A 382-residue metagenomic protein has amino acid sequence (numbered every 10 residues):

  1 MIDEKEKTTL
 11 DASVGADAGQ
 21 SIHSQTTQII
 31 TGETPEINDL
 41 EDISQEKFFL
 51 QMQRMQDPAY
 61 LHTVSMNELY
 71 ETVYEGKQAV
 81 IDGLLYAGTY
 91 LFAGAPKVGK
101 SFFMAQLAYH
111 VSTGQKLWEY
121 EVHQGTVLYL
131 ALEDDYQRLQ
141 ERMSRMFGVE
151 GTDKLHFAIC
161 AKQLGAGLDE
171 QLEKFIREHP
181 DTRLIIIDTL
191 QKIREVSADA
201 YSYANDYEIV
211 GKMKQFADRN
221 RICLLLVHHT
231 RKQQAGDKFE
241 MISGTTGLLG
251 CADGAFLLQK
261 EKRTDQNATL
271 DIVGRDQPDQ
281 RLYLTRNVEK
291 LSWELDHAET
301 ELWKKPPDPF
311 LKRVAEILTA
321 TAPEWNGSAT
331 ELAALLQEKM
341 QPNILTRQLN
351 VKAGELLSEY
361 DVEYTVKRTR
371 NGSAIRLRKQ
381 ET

Functional and structural regions predicted by a protein language model:
M1-P58: Short, small/acidic-rich helices and loops at N termini and domain boundaries of DNA replication/processing enzymes
F49-E150: The Walker A/P-loop phosphate-binding site
P58-Y60, E75-G76, V80, V122-E208 (+4 more regions): Conserved inter-motif catalytic segment of the P-loop NTP-binding fold
L85, A108, Y129, D188 (+5 more regions): Conserved RecA-like P-loop NTPase ATPase core
L91-A93, K97, S101-F102, L130 (+3 more regions): Phosphate-binding/switch region of NTP-binding enzymes
D135, L139, L164, L168 (+9 more regions): Helical mechanochemical/support elements of P-loop NTPase systems and associated helical scaffolds
Y283-T382: DNA transaction DNA-binding modules
